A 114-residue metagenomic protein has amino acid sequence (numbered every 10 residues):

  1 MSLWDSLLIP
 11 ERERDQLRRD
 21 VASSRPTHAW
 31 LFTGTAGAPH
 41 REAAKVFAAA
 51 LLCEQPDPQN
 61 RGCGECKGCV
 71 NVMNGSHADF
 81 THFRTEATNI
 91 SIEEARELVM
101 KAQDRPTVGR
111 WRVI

Functional and structural regions predicted by a protein language model:
M1-V113: P-loop/Walker A NTP-binding region and its immediately flanking N-terminal helices in P-loop NTPase folds
